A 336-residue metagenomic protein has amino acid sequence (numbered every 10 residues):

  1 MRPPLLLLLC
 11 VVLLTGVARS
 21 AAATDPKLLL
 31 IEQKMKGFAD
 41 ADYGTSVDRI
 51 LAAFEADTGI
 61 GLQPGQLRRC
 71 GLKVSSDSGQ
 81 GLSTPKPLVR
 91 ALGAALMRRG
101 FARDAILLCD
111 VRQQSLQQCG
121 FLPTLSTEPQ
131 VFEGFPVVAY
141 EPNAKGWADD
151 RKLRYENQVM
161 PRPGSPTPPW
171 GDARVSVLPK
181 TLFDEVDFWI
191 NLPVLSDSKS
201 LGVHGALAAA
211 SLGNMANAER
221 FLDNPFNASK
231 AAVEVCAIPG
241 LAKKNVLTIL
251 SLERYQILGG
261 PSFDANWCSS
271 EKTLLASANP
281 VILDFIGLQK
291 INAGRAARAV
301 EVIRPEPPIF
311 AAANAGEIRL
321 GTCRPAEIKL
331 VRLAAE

Functional and structural regions predicted by a protein language model:
M1-P4: Positively charged n-region of N-terminal signal peptides that target proteins for export
L6-G16: Bacterial N-terminal signal peptides
R19-E336: N-terminal and secondary-structure boundary signal
